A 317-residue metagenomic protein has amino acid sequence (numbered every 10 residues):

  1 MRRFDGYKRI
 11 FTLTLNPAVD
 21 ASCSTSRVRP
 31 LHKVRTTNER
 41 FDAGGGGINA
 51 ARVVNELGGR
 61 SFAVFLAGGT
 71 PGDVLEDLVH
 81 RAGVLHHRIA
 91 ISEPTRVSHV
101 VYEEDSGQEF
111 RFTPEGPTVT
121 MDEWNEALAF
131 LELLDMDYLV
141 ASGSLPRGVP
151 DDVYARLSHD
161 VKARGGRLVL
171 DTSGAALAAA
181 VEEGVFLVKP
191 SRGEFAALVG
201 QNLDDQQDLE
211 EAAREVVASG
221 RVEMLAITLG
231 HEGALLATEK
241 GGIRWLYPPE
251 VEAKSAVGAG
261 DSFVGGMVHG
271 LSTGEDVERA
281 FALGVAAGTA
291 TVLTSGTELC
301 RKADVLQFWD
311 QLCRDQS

Functional and structural regions predicted by a protein language model:
M1-V64, D73-V74, E252, S317: Glycine-rich phosphate/adenosyl-contacting loop at the front of the ribokinase-like
I10, R60-F62, H86, L168 (+1 more regions): Hydrophobic anchor at the start of a short beta-strand that flanks the dinucleotide cofactor-binding loop
H32, E56-D137, Q307-S317: Conserved N-terminal subdomain of the carbohydrate kinase-like
N55, K162, S272: Gly/Ala-rich phosphate-binding loop of Rossmann-like dinucleotide-binding domains, activating on the conserved
R111-T113, D137-S144, D171, K189-R192: Short beta-strands and strand-loop turn motifs
T120-V161: Hydrophobic alpha-helical segments and helix pairs
D151-I243: Conserved phosphate/ATP/ADP-binding segment of small-molecule kinases
A178, Q206-S317: Conserved phosphate-binding/catalytic region of the ribokinase-like
